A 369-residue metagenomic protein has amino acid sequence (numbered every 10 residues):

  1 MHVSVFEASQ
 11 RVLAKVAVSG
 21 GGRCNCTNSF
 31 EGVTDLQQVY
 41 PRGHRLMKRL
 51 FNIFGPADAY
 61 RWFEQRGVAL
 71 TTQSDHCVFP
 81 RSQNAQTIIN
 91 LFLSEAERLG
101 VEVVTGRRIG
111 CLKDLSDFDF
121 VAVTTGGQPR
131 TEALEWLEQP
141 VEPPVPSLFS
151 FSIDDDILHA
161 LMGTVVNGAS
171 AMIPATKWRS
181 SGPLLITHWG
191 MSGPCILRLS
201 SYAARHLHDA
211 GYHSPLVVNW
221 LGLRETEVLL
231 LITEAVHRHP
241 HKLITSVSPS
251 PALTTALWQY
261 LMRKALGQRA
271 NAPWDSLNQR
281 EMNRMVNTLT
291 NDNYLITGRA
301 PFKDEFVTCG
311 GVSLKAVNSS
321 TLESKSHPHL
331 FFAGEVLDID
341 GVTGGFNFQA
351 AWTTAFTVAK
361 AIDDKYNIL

Functional and structural regions predicted by a protein language model:
M1-R23: Glycine-rich FAD pyrophosphate-binding loop
R11, G32-D35, N52, D58-R61 (+5 more regions): Residue-level recognition of phosphate/Mg2+-coordinating polar/acidic sites in nucleotide-handling active sites
A17-Q86: A conserved beta-strand/loop capping segment in the N-terminal third of enzymes that catalyze redox or closely related
M47-A57, S74-S94, V104, T124-E132 (+2 more regions): Short beta-strand to alpha-helix junction loop
N90, E95, G106-R107, T125-L184 (+3 more regions): Flavin (primarily FAD) cofactor-binding/catalytic cores of flavoenzymes
E102-L115, F151: A conserved short coil-to-beta-strand element within the FAD-binding core of flavoproteins
E102-V104, E142, F331: General small-molecule cofactor/ligand-binding pocket signal
T124-W136, D338-L369: A conserved FAD-binding loop/helix module that cradles the flavin
